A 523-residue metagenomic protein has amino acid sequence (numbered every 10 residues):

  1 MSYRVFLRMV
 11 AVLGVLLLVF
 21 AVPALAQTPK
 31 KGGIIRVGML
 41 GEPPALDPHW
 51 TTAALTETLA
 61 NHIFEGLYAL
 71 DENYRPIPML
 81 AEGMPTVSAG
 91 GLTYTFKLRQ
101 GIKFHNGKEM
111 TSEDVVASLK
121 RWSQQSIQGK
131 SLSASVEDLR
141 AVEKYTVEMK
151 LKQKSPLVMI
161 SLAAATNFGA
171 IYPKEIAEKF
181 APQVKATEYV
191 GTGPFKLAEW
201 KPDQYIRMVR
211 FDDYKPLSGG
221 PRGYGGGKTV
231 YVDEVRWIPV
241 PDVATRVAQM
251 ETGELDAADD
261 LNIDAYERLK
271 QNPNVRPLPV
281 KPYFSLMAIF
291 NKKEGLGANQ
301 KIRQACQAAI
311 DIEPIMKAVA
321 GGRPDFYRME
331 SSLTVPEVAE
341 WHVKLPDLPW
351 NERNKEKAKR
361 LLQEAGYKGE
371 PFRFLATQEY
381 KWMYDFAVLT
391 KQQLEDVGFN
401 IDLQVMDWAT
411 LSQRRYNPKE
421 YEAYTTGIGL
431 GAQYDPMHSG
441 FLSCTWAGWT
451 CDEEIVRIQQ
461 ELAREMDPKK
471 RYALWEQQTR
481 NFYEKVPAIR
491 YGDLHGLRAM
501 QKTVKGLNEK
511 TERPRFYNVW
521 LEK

Functional and structural regions predicted by a protein language model:
R8, K97, S131-A177, E188-K201: Surface-exposed binding/hinge segments that line and control ligand-binding clefts or catalytic entry sites
T28, P85, P349-E352, D402-S412 (+2 more regions): Extracytoplasmic/peripheral linker and loop segments enriched in polar/acidic and small residues with frequent Thr/Pro
G38-A89, K120, V190: N-terminal lobe/hinge region of extracytoplasmic solute-binding protein
T51, M329-P336, A409-M466, Y517-N518: Acidic-aromatic pocket-rim loops
N73-R75, A163-R236, A244-T245, K355-E356 (+1 more regions): Gly/Pro-rich hinge or "lid" segments in bacterial periplasmic/extracellular proteins
F195, D325-E364, Y380-M383: Structural transition elements
P216-R268, N400-D402: Ligand-site clamp/hinge motif
K293, G297-V338, F386, N481-G492: Periplasmic-binding protein-like
